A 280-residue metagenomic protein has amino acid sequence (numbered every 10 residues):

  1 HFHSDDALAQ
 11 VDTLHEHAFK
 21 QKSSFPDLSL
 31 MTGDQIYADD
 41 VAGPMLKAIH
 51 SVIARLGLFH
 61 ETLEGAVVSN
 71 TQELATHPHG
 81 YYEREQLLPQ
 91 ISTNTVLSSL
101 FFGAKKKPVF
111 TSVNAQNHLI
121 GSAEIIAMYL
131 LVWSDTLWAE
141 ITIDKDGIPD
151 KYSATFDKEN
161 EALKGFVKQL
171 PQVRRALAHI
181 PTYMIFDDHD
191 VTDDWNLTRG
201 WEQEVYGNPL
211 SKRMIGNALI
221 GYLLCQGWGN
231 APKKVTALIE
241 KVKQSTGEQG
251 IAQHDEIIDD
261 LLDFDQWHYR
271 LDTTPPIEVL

Functional and structural regions predicted by a protein language model:
H1-L280: Extended recognition/assembly regions associated with phosphoester-bond processing machinery
